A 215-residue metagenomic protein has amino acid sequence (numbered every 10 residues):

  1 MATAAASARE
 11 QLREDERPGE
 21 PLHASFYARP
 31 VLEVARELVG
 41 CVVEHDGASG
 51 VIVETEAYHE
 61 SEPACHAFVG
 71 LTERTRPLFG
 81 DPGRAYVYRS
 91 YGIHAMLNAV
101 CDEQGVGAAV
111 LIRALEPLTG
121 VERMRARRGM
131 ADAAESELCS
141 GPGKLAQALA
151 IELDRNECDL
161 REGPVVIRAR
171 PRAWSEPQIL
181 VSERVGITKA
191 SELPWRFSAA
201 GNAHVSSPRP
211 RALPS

Functional and structural regions predicted by a protein language model:
A2-S215: Conserved, well-structured core segments that form or line functional sites
